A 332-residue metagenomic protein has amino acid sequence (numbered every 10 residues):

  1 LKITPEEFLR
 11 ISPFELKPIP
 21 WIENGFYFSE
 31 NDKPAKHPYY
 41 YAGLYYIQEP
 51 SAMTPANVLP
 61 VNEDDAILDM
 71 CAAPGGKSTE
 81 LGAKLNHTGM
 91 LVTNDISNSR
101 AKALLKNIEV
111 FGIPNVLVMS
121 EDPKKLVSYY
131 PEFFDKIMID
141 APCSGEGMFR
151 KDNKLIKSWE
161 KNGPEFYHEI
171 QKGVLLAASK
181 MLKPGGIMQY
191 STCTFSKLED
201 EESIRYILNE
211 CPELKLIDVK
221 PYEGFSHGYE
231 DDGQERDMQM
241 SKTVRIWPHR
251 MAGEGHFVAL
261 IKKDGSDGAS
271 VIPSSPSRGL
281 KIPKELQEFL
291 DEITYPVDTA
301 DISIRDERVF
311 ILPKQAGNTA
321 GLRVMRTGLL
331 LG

Functional and structural regions predicted by a protein language model:
L1-D32: A short N-terminal interaction module
L1-S12, E254, D264-G332: Polybasic, low-complexity RNA-engagement segments
W21-V61, L104: Class I SAM-dependent transferase core
D64-A73: Conserved class I S-adenosyl-L-methionine
P74-H87: Conserved SAM-binding loop of SAM-dependent methyltransferases across substrates and taxa, primarily the Class I
L85-N86, L182-P184: Helix-to-beta-strand junctions that scaffold the AdoMet/dcAdoMet cofactor pocket in Class I SAM-dependent enzymes
N94-E132, I139: S-adenosyl-L-methionine
S99, D135-L176, Q189, C193-D200 (+1 more regions): Mobile active-site "lid"/loop adjacent to the S-adenosyl-L-methionine
